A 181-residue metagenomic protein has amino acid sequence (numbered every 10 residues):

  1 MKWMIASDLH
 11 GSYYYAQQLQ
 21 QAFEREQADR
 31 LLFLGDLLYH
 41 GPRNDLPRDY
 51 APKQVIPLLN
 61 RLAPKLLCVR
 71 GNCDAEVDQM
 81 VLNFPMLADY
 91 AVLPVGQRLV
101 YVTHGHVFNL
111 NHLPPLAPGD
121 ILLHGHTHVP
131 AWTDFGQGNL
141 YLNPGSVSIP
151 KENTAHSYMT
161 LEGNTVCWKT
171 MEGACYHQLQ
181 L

Functional and structural regions predicted by a protein language model:
K2-H10, L99-H106, L140-G145, W168: Active-site-proximal beta-strand elements of phosphoester/diester hydrolases
K2-V95: Core catalytic region of metal-dependent phosphoesterases/phosphodiesterases, especially metallo-beta-lactamase-like
H10-Y14, Y39-G41, N72-Q79, V107-L113 (+2 more regions): Active-site environment of divalent metal-dependent phosphoester hydrolases
L32, L67-V69, I121-L123, L140-L142 (+1 more regions): Hydrophobic/aromatic beta-strand patches that form the interior of the parallel beta-sheet core in alpha/beta enzyme
N83-A131: Internal catalytic-core helix/loop-beta-alpha segment that presents or stabilizes conserved functional determinants
V92-G96, F135-Q137, Y141-L181: Binuclear metal-dependent phosphoesterase catalytic core
